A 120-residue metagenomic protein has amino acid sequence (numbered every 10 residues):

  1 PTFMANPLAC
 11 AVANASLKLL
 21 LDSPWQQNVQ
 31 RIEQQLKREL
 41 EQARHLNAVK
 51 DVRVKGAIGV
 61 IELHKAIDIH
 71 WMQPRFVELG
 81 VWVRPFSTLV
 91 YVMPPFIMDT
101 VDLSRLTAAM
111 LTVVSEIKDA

Functional and structural regions predicted by a protein language model:
P1-A120: Conserved N-terminal phosphate-binding loop of PLP-dependent enzymes in the Aspartate aminotransferase
